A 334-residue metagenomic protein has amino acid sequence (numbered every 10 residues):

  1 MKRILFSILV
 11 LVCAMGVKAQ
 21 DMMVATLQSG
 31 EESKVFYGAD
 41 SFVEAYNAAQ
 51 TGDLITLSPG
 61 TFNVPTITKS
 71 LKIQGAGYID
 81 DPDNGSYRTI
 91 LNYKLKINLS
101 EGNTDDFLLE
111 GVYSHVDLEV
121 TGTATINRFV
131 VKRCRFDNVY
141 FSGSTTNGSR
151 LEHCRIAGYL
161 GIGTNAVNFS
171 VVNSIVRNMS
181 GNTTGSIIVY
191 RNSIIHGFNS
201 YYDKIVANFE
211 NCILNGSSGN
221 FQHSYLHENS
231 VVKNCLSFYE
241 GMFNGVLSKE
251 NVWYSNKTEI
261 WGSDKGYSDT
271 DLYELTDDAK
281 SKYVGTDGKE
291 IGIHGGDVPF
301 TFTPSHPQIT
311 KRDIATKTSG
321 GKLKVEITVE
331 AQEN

Functional and structural regions predicted by a protein language model:
M1-M23: Bacterial Sec-dependent N-terminal signal peptides
A25-N63: Acidic Gly/Asp/Thr-rich repetitive segments characteristic of extracellular carbohydrate-active and adhesion proteins
T56, T66, K72-Q74, L108-Y113 (+7 more regions): Extracellular beta-strand solenoid repeats
G60-T61, G77-D81, S237-F243, D278-K282 (+1 more regions): Acidic glycine-/aspartate-rich tracts in secreted/extracellular proteins
S70-T121, N138-V139, Y159: Right-handed parallel beta-helix/beta-spiral solenoid domain characteristic of secreted/periplasmic
V120-T123, F141-T145, R150-T270: Predominantly extracellular beta-rich ligand-binding scaffolds that present long acidic/polar faces for carbohydrate
V246-T303: C-terminal accessory segments
K289-L323, E330-Q332: Short, compositionally biased P/S/T/A/G/V-rich stretches that sit at domain boundaries
